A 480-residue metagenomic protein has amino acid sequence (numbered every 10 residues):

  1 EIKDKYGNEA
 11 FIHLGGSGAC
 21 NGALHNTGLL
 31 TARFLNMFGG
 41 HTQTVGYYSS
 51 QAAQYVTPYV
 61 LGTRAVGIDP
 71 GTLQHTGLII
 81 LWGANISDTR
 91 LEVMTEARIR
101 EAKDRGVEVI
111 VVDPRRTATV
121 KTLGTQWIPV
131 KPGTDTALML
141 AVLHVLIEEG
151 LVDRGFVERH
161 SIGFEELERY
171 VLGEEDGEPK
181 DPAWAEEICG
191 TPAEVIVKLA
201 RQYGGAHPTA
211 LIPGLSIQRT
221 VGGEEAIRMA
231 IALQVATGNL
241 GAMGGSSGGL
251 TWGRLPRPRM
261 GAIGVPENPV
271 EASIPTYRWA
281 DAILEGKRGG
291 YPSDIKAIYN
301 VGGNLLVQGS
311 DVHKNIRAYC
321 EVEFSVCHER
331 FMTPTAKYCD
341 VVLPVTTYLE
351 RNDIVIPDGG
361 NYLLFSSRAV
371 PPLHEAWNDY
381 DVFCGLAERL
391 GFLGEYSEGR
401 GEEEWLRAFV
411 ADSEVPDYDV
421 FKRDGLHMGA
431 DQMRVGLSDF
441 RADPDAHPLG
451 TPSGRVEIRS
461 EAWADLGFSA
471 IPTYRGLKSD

Functional and structural regions predicted by a protein language model:
E1-Y338, V342-E350, S438, A446-P448 (+2 more regions): Catalytic alpha/large subunits of respiratory electron-transfer oxidoreductases, centered on bis-MGD molybdoenzymes
A65, R159, P275, K287 (+7 more regions): Short, functionally important structural connectors and interaction interfaces within domains
P70, L349-P372, F383, A387: Glycine/threonine-rich phosphate-binding loop and adjacent beta-strand/alpha-helix elements that clamp
I227, P357, L364, Y380 (+2 more regions): A short, structural micro-pattern
S310-D311, I354-I356, H374-W377, S397 (+1 more regions): Short conserved micro-motifs at the rims of enzyme active sites and ligand-binding pockets
V370-M428: Long, C-terminal catalytic modules of enzymes
E403-D480: Long, low-complexity segments enriched in small/aliphatic residues
